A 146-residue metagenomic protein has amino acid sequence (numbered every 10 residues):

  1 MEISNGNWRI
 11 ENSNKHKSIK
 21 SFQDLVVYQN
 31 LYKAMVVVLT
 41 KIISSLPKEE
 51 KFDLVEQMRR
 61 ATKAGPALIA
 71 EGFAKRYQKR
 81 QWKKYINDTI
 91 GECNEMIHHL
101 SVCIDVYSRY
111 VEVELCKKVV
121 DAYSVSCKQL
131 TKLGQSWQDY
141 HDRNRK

Functional and structural regions predicted by a protein language model:
M1-K146: Amphipathic alpha-helical assembly/interaction segments
